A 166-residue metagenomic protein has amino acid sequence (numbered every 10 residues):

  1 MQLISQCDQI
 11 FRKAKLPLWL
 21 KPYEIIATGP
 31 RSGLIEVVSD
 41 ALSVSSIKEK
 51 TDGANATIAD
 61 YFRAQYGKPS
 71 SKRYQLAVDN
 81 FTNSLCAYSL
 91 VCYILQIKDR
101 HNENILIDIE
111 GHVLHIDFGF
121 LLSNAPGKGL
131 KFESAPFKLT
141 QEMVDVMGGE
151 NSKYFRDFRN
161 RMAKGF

Functional and structural regions predicted by a protein language model:
M1-I97, I109-N124, L130: Conserved ATP-binding subdomain of kinase catalytic cores across diverse folds
I35, Q96-F166: Catalytic activation segment of kinase domains across protein kinase-like and atypical kinase folds
